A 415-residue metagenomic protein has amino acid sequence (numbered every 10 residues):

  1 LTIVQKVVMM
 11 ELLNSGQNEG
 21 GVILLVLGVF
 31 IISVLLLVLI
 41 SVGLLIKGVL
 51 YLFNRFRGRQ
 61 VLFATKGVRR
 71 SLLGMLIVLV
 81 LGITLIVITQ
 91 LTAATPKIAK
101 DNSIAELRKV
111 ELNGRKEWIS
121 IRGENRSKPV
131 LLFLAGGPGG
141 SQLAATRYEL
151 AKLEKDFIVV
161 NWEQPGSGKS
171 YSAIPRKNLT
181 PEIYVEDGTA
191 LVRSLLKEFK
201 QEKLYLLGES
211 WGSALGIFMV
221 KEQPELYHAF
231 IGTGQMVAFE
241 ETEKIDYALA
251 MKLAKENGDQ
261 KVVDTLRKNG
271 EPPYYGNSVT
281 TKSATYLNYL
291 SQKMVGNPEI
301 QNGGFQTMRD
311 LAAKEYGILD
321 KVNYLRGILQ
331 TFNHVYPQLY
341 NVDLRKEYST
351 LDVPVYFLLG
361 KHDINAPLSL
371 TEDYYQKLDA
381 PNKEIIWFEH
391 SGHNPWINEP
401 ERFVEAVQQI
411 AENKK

Functional and structural regions predicted by a protein language model:
S141-L150: The serine-hydrolase catalytic nucleophile loop
L143-A144, G166-L179: Glycine-rich "HGGG/HGxG" loop immediately N-terminal to the catalytic nucleophile of the alpha/beta-hydrolase
E154-Y171: Conserved alpha/beta-hydrolase
V185-K203: Conserved acidic catalytic loop of the alpha/beta-hydrolase fold
E202-E240: Conserved hydrolase catalytic core segment
A229-P272: A catalytic-pocket lid/entrance helix-loop region that shapes and gates access to the active site across common
Q260-K346, V353: Alpha/beta-hydrolase
L351, F357-L359: Short beta-strand/loop motif that positions the catalytic acidic residue of the alpha/beta-hydrolase fold
